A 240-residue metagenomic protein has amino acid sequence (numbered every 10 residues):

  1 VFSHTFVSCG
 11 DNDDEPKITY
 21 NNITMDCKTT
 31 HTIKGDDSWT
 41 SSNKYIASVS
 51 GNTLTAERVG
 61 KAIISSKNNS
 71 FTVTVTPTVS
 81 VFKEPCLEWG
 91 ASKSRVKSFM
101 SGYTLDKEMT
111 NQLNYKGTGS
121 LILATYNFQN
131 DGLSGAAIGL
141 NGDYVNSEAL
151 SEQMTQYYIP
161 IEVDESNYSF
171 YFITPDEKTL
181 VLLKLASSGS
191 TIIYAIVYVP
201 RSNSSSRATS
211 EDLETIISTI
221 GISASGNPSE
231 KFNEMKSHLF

Functional and structural regions predicted by a protein language model:
V1-S3, I64: Sec-dependent N-terminal signal peptides
H4-S8: C-terminal motif of bacterial Sec signal peptides marking the signal peptidase cleavage site
G10-T29, K44-Y45, E57-K61, K67-I159 (+1 more regions): Short helix/turn-capping signatures at newly exposed starts of structured segments
H31-S48, S65: Change to "...patches in solvent-exposed regions of secreted, membrane-anchored, or virion-exposed structural
N52-L54: Short strand-edge motifs at loop-to-beta-strand transitions and within beta-strands of extracellular beta-rich domains
S65, V181-S190: Short, exposed beta-strand-loop hairpins at the edges of beta-sheets in extracellular/periplasmic proteins
Q156-E177: Short Gly/Thr-rich strand-loop-strand
